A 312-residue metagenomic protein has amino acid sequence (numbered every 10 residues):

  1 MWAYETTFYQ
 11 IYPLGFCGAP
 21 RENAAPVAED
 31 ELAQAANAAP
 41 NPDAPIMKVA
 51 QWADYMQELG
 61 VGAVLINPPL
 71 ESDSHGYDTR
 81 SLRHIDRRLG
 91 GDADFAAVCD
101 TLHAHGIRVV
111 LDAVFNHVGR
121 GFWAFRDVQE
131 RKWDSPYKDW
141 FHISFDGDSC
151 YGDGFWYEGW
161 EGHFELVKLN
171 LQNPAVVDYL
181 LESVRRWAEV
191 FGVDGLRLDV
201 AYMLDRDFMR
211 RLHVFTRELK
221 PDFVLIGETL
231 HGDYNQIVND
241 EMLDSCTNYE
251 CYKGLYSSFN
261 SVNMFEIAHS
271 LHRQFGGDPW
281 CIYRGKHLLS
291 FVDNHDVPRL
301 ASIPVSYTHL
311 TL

Functional and structural regions predicted by a protein language model:
W2-T7, Y12-G62, P69-V190, L212-E218 (+1 more regions): Substrate-binding/active-site clefts of carbohydrate-active enzymes
E5, I107, G192-D194, F223 (+1 more regions): The start of beta-strands in P-loop NTPase/AAA+ ATPase cores
F8-Q10, A63-L65, R197, V224-G227 (+1 more regions): Structural recognition of the beta-strand scaffold that forms the well-ordered cores of secreted hydrolase catalytic
R88-L89, A201-D207, G232-D233: Acidic-and-aromatic substrate-binding clefts and catalytic sites of carbohydrate-active enzymes
V110, G195-A201, I226, L300: Short catalytic-loop micro-motif centered on adjacent basic/acidic residues
V114, T311-L312: Hydrophobic heptad-repeat coiled-coil signature
V114-F115, D199-M203, L230, D296: Catalytic metal-binding/acid-base residues of hydrolase active sites
G121, F125-W133, M209, H213-L310: Conserved alpha/beta catalytic core and glycan-binding cleft of carbohydrate-active enzymes
